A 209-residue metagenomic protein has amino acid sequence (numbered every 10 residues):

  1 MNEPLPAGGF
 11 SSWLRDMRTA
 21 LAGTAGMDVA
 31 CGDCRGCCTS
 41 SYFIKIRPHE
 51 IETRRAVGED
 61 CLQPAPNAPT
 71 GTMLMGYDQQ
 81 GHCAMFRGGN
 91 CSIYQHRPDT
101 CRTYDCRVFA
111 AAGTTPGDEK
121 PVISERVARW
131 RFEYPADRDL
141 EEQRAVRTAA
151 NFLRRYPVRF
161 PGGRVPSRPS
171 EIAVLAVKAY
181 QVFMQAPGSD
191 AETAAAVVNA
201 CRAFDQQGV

Functional and structural regions predicted by a protein language model:
M1-V209: Short loop/turn segments that flank or connect secondary-structure elements
